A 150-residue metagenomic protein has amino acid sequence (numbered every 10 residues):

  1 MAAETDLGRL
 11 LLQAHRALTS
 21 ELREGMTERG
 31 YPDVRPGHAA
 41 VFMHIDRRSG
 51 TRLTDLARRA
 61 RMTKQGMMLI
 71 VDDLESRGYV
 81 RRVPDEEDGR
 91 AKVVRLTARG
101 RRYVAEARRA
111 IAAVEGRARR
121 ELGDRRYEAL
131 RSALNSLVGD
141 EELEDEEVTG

Functional and structural regions predicted by a protein language model:
M1-D33, G150: N-terminal leader segment of winged-helix/HTH proteins
G8-R9, P32-M43, Q65: Short alpha-helical elements of helix-turn-helix
E21, A40-M43, R102: Pre-recognition alpha-helix immediately N-terminal to the DNA-recognition helix within helix-turn-helix or winged-helix
E24, D72-N135, G139-E142: Charged, amphipathic alpha-helical coiled-coil/dimerization segments
M43-R47, R108: Short, locally clustered residues in the helix-turn-helix/winged-helix DNA-binding domain
R48-R52: Short capping segments at the starts of secondary-structure elements
L53-T54, Q65, D72, K92: Residues within helix-turn-helix
A57: The alpha-helix within a helix-turn-helix
